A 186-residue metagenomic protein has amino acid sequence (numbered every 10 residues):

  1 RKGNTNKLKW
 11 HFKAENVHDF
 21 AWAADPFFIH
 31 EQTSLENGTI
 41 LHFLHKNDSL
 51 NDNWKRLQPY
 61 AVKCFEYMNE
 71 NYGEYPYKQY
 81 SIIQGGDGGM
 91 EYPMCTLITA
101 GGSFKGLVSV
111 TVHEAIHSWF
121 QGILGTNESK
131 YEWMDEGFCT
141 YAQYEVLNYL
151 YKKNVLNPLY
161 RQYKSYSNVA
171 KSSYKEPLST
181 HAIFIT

Functional and structural regions predicted by a protein language model:
R1-V112, Y141: Hydrophobic helix-coil surface modules that form long, contiguous segments used for peptide/substrate interaction
W54-Q58, E128-E136, T186: Active-site metal-coordination segments of metallo-dependent hydrolases
N71, M94, S129-K130, Y174: Glycine-rich, flexible loop/turn motifs
E74-I83, N127-K130, K153-P158: Surface-exposed patches in mature extracellular/periplasmic domains of secreted proteins
H113-E114, E136: Acidic active-site catalytic centers that drive phospho-/nucleotidyl reactions and related ester hydrolyses
A115-E132, E145, Y149-L150: Catalytic Zn2+-binding segment of zinc metalloproteases
E136-T186: Acidic/His/Gly-enriched intrinsically disordered linker/tail segments that often contain short helix/coil "MoRF-like"
